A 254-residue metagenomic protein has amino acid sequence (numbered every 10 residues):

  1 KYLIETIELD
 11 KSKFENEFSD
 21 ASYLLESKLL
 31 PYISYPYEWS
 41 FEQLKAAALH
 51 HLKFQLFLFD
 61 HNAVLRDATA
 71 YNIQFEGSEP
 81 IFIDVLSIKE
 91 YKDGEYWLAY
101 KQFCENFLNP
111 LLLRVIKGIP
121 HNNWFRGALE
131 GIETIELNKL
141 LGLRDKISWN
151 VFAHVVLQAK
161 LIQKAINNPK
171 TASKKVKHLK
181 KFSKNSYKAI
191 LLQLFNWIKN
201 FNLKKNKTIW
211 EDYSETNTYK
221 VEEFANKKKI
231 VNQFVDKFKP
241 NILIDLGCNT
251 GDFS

Functional and structural regions predicted by a protein language model:
T6-L44: Conserved structural core of kinase catalytic domains
F41-R66, P110: Conserved kinase catalytic-core helix
V64, T69-V115: Catalytic activation segment of kinase domains across protein kinase-like and atypical kinase folds
K101-N202: N-terminal auxiliary segments of SAM/dcSAM-dependent transferases
T208-N226, Q233: Class I SAM-dependent methyltransferase Rossmann-like catalytic core, especially the SAM/SAH-binding loop
Q233-P240: Glycine-rich helix-loop-beta junction characteristic of Rossmann-like nucleotide cofactor-binding loops
P240-N249: Conserved class I S-adenosyl-L-methionine
